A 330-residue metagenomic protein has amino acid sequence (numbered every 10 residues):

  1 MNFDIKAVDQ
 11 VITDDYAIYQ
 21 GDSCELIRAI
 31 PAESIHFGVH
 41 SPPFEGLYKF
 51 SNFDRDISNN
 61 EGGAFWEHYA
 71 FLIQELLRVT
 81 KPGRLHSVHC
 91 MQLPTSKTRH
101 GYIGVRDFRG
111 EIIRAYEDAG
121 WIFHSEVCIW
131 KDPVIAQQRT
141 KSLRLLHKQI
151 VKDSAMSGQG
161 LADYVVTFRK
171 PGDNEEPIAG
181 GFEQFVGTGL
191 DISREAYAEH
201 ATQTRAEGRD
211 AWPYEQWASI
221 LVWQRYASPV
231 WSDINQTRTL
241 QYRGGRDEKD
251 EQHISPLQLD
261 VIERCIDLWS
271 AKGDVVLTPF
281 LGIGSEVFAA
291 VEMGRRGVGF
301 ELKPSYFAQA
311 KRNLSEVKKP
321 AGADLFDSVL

Functional and structural regions predicted by a protein language model:
M1-Q309: Core catalytic lobe of class I
N2, E111-I112, K311-L330: Class I S-adenosyl-L-methionine-dependent methyltransferase module
